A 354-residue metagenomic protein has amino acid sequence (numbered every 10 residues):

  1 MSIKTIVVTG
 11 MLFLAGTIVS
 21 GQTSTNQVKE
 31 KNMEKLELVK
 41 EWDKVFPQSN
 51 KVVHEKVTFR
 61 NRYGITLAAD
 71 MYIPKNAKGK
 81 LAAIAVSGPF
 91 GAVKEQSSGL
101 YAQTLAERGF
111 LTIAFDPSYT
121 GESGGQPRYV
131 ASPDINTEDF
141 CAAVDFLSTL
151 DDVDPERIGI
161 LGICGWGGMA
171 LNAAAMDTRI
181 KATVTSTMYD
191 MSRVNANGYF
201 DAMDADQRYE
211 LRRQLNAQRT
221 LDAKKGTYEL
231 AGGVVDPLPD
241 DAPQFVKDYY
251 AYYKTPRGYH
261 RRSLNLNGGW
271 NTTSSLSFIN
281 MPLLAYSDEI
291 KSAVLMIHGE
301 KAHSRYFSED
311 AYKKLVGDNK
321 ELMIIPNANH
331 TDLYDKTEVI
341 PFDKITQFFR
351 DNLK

Functional and structural regions predicted by a protein language model:
N32-G79, Y334: N-terminal cap/lid segment of alpha/beta-hydrolase-fold proteins
G79-P89: Short beta-strand element of the alpha/beta-hydrolase
G91-Q103, P117, S308: The serine-hydrolase catalytic nucleophile loop
T104-G124: Conserved alpha/beta-hydrolase
V130-D151: Alpha/beta-hydrolase active-site loop
L171-K254: Alpha/beta-hydrolase-fold enzymes
I290, M296-H298: Short beta-strand/loop motif that positions the catalytic acidic residue of the alpha/beta-hydrolase fold
A328-V339: Catalytic histidine-centered segment of alpha/beta-hydrolase-like enzymes
